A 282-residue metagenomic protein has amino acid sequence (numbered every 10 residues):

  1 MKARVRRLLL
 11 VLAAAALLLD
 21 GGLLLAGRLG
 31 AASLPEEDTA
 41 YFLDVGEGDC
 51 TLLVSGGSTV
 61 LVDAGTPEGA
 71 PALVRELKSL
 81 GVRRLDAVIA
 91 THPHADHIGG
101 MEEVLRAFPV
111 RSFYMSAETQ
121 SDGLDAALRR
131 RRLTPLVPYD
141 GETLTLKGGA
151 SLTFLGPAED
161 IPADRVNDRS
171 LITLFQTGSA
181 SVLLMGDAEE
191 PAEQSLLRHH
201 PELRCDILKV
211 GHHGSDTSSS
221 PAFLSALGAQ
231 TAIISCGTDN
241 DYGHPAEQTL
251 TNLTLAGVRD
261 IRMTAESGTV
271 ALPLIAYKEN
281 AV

Functional and structural regions predicted by a protein language model:
K2-V282: Non-globular, low-confidence helical/coil segments that flank catalytic cores
